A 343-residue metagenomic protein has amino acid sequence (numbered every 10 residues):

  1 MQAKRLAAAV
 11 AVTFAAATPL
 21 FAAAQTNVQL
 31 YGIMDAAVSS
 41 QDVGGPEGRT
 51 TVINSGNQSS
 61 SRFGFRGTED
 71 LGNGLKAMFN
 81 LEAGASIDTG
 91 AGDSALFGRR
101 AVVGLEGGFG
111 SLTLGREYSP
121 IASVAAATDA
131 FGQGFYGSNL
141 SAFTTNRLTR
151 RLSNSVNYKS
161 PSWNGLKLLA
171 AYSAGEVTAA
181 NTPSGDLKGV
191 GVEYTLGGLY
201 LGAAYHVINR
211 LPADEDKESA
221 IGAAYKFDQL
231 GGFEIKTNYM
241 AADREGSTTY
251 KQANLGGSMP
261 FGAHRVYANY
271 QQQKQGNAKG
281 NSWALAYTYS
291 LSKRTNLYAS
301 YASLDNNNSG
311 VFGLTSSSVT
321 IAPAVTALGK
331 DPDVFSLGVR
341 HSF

Functional and structural regions predicted by a protein language model:
M1-A24: Gram-negative bacterial Sec-dependent N-terminal signal peptides
A15, R66-D70, E106-G108, K159-S162 (+5 more regions): Structural signature of outer-membrane beta-barrel channels/translocons
Q25-S40, T50-G175, S184-D186, E193-G197 (+1 more regions): Outer membrane beta-barrel
T26-G32, E69, N73-A77, G108-L112 (+10 more regions): Outer-envelope beta-barrel architecture signal
Y31-S39, N80-E82, G115-E117, L169-S173 (+6 more regions): Transmembrane beta-strands of outer-membrane beta-barrel proteins
R62-G64, R100-V102, S155-N157, G189 (+4 more regions): Membrane-embedded beta-strand positions in outer-membrane beta-barrel channels/transporters
L187-S290, S300-S303: Detector for outer-membrane/organellar transmembrane beta-barrel domains, recognizing the amphipathic beta-strand
K330-F343: Outer-membrane beta-barrel "beta-signal"
